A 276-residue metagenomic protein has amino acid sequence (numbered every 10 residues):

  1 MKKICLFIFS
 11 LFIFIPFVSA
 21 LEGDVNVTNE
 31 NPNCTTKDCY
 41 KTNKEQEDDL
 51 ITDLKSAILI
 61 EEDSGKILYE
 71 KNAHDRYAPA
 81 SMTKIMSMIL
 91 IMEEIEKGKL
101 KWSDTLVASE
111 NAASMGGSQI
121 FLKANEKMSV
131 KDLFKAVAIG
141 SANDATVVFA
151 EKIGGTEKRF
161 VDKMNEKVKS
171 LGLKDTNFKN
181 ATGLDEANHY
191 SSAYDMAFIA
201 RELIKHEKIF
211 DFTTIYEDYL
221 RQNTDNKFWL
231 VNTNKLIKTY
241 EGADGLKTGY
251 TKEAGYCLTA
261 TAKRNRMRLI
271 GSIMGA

Functional and structural regions predicted by a protein language model:
M1, L173-N177, D185-A276: Domain-terminus/edge residues, biased toward the C-terminal soluble/receptor-binding domains of extracytoplasmic
K2-A20: Sec-dependent N-terminal signal peptides of Gram-positive bacterial secreted proteins and lipoproteins
I8-L11, N29, L230: Low-complexity, intrinsically disordered regions enriched in charged/polar residues
I15-P16, K97, T224: Residues in and immediately flanking transmembrane alpha helices
L21-Y194, F198-E207: Active-site-adjacent loops and short helices of periplasmic peptidoglycan-processing enzymes
